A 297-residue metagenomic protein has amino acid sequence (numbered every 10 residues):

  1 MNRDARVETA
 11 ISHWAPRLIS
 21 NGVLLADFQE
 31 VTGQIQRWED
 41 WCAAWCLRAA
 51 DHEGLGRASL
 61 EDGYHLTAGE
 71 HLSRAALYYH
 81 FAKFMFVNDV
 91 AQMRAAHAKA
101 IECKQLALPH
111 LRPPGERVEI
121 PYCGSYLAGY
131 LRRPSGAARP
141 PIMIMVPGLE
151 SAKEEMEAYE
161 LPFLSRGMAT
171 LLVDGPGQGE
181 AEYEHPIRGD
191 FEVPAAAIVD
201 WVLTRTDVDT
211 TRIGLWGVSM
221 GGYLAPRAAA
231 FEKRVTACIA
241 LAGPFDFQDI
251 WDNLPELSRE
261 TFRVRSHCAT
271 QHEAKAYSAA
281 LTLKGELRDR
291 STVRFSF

Functional and structural regions predicted by a protein language model:
M1-W41, R133: Long, non-catalytic architectural segments outside compact domain cores
A43-H52, M93-A138: N-terminal cap/lid segment of alpha/beta-hydrolase-fold proteins
H80, D200-L257: Primarily recognizes the serine-hydrolase "nucleophile elbow" in alpha/beta-hydrolase and SGNH/GDSL folds
R133, R139-G148: Short beta-strand element of the alpha/beta-hydrolase
M145-A158, T170: Serine-hydrolase catalytic-loop signature spanning alpha/beta hydrolases and amidase-signature enzymes
E155, P162, H185-T211, R227: Alpha/beta-hydrolase active-site loop
F163-E180: Conserved alpha/beta-hydrolase
A230-F297: Hydrolase active-site cap/lid region
